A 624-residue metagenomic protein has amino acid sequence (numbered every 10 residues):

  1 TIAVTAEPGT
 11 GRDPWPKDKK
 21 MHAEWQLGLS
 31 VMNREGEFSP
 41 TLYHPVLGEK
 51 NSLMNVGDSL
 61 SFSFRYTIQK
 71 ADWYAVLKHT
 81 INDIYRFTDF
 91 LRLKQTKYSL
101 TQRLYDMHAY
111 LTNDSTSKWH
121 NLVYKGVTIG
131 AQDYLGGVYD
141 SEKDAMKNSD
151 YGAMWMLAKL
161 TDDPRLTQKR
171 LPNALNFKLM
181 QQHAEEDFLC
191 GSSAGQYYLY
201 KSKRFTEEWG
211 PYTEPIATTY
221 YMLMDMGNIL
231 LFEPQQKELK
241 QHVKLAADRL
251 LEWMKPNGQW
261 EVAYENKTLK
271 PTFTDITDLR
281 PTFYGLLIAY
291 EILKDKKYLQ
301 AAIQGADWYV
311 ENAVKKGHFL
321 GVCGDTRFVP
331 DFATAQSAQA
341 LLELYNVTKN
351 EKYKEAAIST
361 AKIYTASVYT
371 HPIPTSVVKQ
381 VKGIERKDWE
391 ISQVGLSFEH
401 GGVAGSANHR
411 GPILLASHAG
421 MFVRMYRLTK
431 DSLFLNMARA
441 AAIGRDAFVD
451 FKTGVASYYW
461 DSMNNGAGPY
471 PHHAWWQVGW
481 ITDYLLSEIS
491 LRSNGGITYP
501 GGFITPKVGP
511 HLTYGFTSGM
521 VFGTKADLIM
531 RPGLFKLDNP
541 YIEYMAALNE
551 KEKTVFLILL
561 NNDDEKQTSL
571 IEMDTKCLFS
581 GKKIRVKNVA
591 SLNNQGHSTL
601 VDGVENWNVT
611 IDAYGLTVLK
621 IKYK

Functional and structural regions predicted by a protein language model:
T1-Q241, L245-D248, K553-V555, Q567-K624: Carbohydrate-recognition beta-sandwich/jelly-roll modules in extracellular/periplasmic carbohydrate-active proteins
L47-E49, G130-N148, K201-L223, V262-P281 (+5 more regions): Solvent-exposed loop and edge beta-strand segments that line ligand/cofactor-binding and catalytic clefts
L100-L135, R165-L189, K237-E261, K296-L320 (+3 more regions): Long, well-ordered core segments of solenoidal/helical folds
S149-P164, Y220-E238, R280-D295, Q336-N350 (+3 more regions): Well-ordered alpha-helical scaffold segments within catalytic/enzyme domains
F177-Q304, V310, V314-G321, P330-A333 (+1 more regions): Extended amphipathic alpha-helical coiled-coil/heptad-repeat regions
A366-L414, V423, R427, L433-T498: CBM-like carbohydrate-recognition segments
V423, V521-S580: Carbohydrate-binding surface patches
W475-K536: Catalytic cores of secreted or luminal carbohydrate-active enzymes
